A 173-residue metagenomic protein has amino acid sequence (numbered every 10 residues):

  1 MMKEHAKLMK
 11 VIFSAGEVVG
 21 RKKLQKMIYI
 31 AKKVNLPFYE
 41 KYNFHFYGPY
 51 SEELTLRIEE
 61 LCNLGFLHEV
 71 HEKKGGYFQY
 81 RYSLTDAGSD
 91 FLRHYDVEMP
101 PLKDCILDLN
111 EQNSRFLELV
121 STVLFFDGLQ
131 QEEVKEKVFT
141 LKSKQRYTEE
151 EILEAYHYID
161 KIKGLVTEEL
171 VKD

Functional and structural regions predicted by a protein language model:
M1-D173: Domain-edge interaction signal
